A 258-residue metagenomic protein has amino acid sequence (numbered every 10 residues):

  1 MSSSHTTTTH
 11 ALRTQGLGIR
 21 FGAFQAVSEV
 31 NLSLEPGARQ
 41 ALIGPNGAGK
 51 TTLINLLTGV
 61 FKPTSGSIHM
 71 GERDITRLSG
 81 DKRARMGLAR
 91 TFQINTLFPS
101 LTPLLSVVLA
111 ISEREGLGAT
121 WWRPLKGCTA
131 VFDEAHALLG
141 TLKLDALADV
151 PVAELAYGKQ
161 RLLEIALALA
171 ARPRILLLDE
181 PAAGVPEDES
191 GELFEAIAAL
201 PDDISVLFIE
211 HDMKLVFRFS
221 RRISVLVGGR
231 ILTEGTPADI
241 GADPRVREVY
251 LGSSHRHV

Functional and structural regions predicted by a protein language model:
S2-V258: Glycine-rich phosphate-binding loops of nucleotide-dependent enzymes
